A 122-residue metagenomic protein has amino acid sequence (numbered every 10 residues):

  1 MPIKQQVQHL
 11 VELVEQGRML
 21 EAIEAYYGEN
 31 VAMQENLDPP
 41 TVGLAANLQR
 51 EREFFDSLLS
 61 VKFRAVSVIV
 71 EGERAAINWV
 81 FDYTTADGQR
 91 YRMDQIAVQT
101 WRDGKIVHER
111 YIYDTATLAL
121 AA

Functional and structural regions predicted by a protein language model:
Q5-Q6, L20-G72: A solvent-exposed, acidic/Ser-Thr-rich amphipathic alpha-helical stretch
Q6-L13: Solvent-exposed, amphipathic alpha-helical segments
K62-R64, N78, Y91-A97: Short, surface-exposed coil-to-beta transition loops
G72-F81: A short hydrophobic beta-strand element
F81-Y83, W101: Hydrophobic beta-strand positions in extracellular immunoglobulin-like domains
Y83-R92: Short, cysteine-centered beta-strand-loop-beta hairpins and adjacent loop/turn segments enriched in charged/polar
A97-L120: Short beta-strand edge/turn micro-motifs at domain boundaries
